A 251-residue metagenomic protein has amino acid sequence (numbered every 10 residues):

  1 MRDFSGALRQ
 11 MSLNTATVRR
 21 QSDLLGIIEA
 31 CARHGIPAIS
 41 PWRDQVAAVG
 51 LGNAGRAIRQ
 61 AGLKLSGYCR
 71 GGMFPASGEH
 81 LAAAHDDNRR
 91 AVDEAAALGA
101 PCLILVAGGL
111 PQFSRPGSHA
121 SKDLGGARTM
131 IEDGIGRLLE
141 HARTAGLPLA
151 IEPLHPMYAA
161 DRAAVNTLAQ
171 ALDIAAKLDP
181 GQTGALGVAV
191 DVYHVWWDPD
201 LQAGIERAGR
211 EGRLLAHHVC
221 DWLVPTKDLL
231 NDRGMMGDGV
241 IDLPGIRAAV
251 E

Functional and structural regions predicted by a protein language model:
M1-G35, A61, G99-P101, R115 (+3 more regions): Histidine-acidic metal/acid-base catalytic patches
R2-G6, Q60, S77-G187, W197: Active-site acidic/histidine proton-transfer and metal-coordination neighborhood in alpha/beta enzyme cores
T15, W42, A76-E79, H119 (+3 more regions): Conserved short-loop catalytic and cofactor-binding motifs
T17-R19, R43-A47, G71-M73, G109-P111 (+3 more regions): Active-site-proximal loop/turn and secondary-structure-junction residues that shape catalytic pockets, frequently
I28-A48, C69-M73: N-terminal substrate-binding region of glycoside hydrolase catalytic domains
A38-Q60, G109-S114, Y158-A159, K227: Glycine-rich, proline-tolerant flexible connector loops at the mouths of alpha/beta enzymes
S40, G67-C69, I104, A150 (+1 more regions): Conserved beta-strand positions in the central sheet of alpha/beta enzyme cores
